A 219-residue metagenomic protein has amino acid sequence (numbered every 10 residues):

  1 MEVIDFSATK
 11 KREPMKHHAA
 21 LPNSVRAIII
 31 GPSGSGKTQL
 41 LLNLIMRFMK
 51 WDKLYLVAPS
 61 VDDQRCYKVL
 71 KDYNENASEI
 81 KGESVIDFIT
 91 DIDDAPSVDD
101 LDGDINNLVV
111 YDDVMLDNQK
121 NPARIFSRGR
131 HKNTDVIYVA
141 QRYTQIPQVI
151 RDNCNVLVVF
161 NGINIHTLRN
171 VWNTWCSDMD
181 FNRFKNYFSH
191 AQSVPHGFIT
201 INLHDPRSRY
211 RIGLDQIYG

Functional and structural regions predicted by a protein language model:
V3-L21, L42: Pre-Walker A adenine-sensing motif
F6, Q64, D94, G103 (+2 more regions): Short linear motifs in intrinsically disordered/low-complexity regions
A19-A20, I45-F48, V149-I150, F188-S193: A general structural signal for short secondary-structure junctions and capping/turn motifs
V25-M49, P59-Y67, Y73-N182: Conserved P-loop NTPase motor cores
L54: An amphipathic, basic-hydrophobic helix/alpha-beta surface used to engage anionic, phosphate-rich ligands or surfaces
M179-Y218: Conserved AAA+ ATPase small/helical "lid" subdomain
